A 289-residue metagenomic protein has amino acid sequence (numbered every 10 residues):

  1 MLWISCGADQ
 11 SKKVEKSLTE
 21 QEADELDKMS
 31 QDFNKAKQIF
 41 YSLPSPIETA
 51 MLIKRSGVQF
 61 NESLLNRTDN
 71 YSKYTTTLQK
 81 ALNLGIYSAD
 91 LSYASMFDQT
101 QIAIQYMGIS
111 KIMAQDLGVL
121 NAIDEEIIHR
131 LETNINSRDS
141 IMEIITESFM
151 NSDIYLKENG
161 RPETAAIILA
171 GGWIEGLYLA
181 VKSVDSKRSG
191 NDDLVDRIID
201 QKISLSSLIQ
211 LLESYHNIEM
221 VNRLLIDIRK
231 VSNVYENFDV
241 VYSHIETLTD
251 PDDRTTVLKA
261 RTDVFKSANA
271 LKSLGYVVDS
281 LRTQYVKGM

Functional and structural regions predicted by a protein language model:
L2-S5: C-terminal motif of bacterial Sec signal peptides marking the signal peptidase cleavage site
D9, L211, H216-M289: A cross-kingdom marker for long, charged
E15-R130: N-terminal Sec/ER secretory leader and immediately downstream segment of secreted/extracellular precursors
S72, T76-Q79, L91-D98, I102 (+7 more regions): Non-transmembrane, amphipathic alpha-helical segments
A89, G108, M150, G171 (+6 more regions): Solvent-exposed, polar/charged alpha-helical surfaces in well-ordered, non-transmembrane soluble domains, broadly
L91-D98, L117, N121, Y155-N159 (+6 more regions): Secondary-structure edge/capping motif, primarily at the C-terminal ends of alpha-helices and the immediately following
S110-M113, G176, K230-V231: A short structural micro-motif
S137-L225: Extended amphipathic alpha-helical interaction segments
